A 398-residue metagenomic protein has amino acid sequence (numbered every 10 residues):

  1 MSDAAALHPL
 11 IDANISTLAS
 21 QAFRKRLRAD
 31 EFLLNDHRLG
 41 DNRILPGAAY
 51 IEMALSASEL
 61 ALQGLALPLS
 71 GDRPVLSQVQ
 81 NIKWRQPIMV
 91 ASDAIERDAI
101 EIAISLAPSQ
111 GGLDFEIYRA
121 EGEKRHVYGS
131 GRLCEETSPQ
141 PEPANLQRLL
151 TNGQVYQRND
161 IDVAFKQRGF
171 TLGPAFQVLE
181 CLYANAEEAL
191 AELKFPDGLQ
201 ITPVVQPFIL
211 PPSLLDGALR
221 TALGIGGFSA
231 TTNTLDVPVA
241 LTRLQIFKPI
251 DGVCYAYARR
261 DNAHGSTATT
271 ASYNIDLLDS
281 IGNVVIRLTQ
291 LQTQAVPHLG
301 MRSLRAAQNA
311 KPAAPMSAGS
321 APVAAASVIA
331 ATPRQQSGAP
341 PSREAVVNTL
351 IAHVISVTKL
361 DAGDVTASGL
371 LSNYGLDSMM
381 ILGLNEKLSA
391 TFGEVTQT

Functional and structural regions predicted by a protein language model:
M1-A324, V328-T332, E344, G383: Acyl-thioester-processing domains in fatty-acid/polyketide/NRPS systems
N42-S56, N348, A362, G369-V395: Phosphopantetheine-attachment site and its flanking helix in carrier
S77, V239, V365-T366, V395: A broad, structural micro-motif
Q335-Q336: Low-complexity, intrinsically disordered or signal/transmembrane-proximal segments
P340-V347: Short alpha-helical segments that sit at the start of domains
